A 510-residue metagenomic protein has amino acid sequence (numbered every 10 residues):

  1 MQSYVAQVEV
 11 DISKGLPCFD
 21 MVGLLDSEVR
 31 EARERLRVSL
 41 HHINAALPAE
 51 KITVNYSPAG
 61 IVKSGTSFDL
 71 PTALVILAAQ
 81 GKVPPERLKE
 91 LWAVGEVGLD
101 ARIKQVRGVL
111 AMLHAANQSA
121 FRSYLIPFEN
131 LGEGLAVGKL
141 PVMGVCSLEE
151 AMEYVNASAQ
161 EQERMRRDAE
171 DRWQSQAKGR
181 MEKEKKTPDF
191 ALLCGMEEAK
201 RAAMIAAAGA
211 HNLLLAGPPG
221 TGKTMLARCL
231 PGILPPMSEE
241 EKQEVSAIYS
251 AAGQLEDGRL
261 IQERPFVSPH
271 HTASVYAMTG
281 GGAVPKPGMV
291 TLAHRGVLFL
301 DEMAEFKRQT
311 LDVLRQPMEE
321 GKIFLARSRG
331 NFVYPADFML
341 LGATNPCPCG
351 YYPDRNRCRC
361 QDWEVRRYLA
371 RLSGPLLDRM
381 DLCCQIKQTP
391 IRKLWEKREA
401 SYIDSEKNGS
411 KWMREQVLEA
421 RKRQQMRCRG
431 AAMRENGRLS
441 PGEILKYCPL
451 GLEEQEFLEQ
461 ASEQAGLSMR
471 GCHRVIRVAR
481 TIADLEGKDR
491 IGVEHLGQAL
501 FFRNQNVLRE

Functional and structural regions predicted by a protein language model:
M1-L214, T224, G471-C472, R490-V493 (+1 more regions): Peripheral, non-AAA+ core regions of ATP-driven protein-machinery
Y4-I12, M278, D381-Q388: Short beta-strand elements
L25-R33, A46-P48, N55-G65, P285 (+1 more regions): Basic, amphipathic alpha-helical bundle interface domains used for macromolecular binding and assembly
D100, L300-K307, G350: Catalytic P-loop NTPase motifs of RecA-like helicase/translocase cores
R122-P127, P141-V145, L213-A216, P236 (+4 more regions): Short hydrophobic alpha-helical runs that function as membrane-insertion/retention elements
M204, R259-L260, P265, Y276-L298: Conserved alpha-helical scaffold flanking the Walker A/P-loop in AAA+ ATPase domains
L215-Q254: Walker A/P-loop
R295, D301-E302, V313: Walker B catalytic acidic pair
